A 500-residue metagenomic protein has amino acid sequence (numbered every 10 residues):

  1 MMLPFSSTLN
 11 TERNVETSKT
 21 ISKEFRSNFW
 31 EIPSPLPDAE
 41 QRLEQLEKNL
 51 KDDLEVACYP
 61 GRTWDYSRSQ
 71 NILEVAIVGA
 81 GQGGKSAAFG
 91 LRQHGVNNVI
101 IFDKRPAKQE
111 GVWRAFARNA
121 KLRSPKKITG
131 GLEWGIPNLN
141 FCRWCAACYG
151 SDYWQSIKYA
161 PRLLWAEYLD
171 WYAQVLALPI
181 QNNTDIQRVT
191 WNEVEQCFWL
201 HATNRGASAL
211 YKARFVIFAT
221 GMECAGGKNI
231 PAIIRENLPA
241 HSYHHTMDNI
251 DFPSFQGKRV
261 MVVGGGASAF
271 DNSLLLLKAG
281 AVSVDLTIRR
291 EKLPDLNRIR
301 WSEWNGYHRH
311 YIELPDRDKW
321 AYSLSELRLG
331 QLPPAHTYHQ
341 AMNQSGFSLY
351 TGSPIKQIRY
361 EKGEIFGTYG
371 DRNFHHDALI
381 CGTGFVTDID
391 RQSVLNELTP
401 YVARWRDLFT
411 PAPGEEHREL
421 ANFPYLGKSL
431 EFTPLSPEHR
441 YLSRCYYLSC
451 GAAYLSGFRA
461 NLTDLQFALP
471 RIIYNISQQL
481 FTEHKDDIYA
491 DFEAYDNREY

Functional and structural regions predicted by a protein language model:
L3-R105, E110, W154-A267, D271-A279 (+1 more regions): Flavin (primarily FAD) cofactor-binding/catalytic cores of flavoenzymes
K108-N119: Core mature regions of organelle-targeted
R118-S151, W301-L314: Flavin (FAD/FMN) cofactor-binding and adjacent substrate-gating region of FAD-dependent oxidoreductase domains
